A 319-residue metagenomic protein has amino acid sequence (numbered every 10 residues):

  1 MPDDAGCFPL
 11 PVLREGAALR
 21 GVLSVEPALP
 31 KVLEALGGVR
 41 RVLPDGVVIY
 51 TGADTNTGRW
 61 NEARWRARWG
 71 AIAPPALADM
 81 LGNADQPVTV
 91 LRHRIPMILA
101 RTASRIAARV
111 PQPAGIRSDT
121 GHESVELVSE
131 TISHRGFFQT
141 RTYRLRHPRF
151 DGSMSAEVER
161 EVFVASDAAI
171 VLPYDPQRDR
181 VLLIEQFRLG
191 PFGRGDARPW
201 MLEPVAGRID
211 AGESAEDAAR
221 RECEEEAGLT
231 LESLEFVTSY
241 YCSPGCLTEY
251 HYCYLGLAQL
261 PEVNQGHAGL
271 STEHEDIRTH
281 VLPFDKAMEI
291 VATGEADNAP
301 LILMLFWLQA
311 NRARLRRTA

Functional and structural regions predicted by a protein language model:
P2-V125: Glycine-aromatic micro-motifs
Y50, R146-R149, S243-Q265: Active-site-adjacent beta-strand/loop module that shapes the phosphate/pyrophosphate-binding cleft
E123-H134: Short amphipathic beta-strand and strand-loop transition segments with alternating hydrophobic
S133-R178: Acidic, metal-coordinating catalytic segment for phosphate/diphosphate chemistry, firing primarily on the Nudix
T140-T142, L183, C253-L255, T279-V281: Conserved hydrophobic/aromatic beta-strand scaffold that supports enzyme active sites
R160-A165, L172, Q177-R221, S271-E273: Conserved Nudix-box catalytic region and its N-terminal flanking loop in Nudix hydrolases and closely related
G212-L257: A contiguous pocket-lining binding segment that forms or flanks enzyme active sites
A268-E295: NUDIX/MutT-family hydrolases
